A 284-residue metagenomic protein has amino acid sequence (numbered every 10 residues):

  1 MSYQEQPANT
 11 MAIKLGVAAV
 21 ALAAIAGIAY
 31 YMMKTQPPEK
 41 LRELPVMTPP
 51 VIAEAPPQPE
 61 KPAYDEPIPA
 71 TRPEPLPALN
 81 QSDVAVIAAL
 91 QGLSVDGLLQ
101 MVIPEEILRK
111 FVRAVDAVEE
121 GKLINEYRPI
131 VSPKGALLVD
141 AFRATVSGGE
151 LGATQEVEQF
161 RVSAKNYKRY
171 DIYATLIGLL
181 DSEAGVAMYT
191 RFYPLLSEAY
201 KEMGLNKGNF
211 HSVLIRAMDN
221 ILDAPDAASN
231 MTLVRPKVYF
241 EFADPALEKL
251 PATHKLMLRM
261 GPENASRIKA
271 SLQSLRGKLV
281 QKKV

Functional and structural regions predicted by a protein language model:
S2-A26: Membrane interfacial helix-start segments of signal peptides and signal-anchor transmembrane helices
A18, L22, E39-E156: N-terminal Sec/ER secretory leader and immediately downstream segment of secreted/extracellular precursors
I28-L41: Hydrophobic single-pass membrane-insertion segments
A29-Y31, S229-V284: A cross-kingdom marker for long, charged
V84-L98, N166-L179, E248-H254: Acidic/histidine-rich, surface-exposed loop or edge segments in extracytoplasmic proteins
R109, R113, D171, T190 (+4 more regions): Solvent-exposed, polar/charged alpha-helical surfaces in well-ordered, non-transmembrane soluble domains, broadly
L123-I130, A184-R191, A199-I215, S229-R235 (+1 more regions): Surface-exposed patches in mature extracellular/periplasmic domains of secreted proteins
G149-S212: Mid-length scaffold segments of soluble, non-membrane domains
